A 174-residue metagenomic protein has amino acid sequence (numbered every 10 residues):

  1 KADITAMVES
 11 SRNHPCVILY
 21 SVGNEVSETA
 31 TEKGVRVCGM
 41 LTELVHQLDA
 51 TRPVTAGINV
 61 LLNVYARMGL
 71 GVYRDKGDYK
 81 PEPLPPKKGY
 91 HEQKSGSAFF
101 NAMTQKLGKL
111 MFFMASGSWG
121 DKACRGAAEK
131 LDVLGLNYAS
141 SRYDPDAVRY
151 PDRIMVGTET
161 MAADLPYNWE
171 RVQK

Functional and structural regions predicted by a protein language model:
K1-K174: Substrate-binding/catalytic cleft of secreted carbohydrate-active enzymes, primarily glycoside hydrolases
